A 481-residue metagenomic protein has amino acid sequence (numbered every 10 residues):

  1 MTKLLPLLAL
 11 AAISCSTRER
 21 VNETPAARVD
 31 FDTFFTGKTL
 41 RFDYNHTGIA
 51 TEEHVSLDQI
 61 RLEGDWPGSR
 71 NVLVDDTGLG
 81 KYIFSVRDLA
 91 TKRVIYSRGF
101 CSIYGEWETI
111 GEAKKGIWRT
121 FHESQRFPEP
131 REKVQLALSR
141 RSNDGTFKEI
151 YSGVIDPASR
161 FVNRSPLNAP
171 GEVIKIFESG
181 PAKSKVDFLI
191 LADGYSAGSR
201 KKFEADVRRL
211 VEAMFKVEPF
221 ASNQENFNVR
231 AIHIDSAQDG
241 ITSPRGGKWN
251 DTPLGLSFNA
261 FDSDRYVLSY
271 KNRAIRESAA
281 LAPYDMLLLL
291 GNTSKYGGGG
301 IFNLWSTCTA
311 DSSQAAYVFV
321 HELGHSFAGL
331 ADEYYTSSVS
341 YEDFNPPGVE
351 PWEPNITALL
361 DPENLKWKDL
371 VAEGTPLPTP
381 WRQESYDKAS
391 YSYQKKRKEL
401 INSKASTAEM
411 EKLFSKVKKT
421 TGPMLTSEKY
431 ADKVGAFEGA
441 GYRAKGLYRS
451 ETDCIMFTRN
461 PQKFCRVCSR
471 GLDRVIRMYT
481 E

Functional and structural regions predicted by a protein language model:
L4-A12: Sec-dependent N-terminal signal peptides
A12-A26: Bacterial Sec-dependent signal peptides at the C-terminal "C-region" and cleavage site
F34-R160: Beta-strand-enriched, solvent-exposed domains that form extended recognition/catalytic surfaces
F35-V55, Y334-E481: Replace "(M1/M4/M9/M12/WLM)" with "(e.g., M1/M4/M8/M9/M12/M26/WLM)" and add "not limited to" to clarify scope
R160-E218, A231-I241: Fold-level signature of zinc-dependent metallopeptidase catalytic domains
N226-F302: Active-site-proximal segments of metallohydrolase catalytic domains
G299-E322: Short pre-active-site segment immediately N-terminal to the catalytic Zn-binding motif
L323-V339: Catalytic Zn2+-binding segment of zinc metalloproteases
